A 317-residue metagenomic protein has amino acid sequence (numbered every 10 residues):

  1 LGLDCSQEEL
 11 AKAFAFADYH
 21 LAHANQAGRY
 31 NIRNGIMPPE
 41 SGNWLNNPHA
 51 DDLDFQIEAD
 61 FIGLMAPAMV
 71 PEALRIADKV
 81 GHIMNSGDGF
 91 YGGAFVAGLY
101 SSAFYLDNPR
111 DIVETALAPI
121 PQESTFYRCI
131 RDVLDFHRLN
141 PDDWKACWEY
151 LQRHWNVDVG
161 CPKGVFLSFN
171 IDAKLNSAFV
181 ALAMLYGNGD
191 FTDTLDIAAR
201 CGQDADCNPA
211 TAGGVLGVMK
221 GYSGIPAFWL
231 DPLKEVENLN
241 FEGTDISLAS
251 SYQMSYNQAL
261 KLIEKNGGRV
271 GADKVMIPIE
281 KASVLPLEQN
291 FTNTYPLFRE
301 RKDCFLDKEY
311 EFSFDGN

Functional and structural regions predicted by a protein language model:
G2-L53: Extracytoplasmic mature domains of secreted/periplasmic and thylakoid-lumen proteins
K12-H23, V80-Y91, A116-C129, R200-A210 (+1 more regions): Short, mixed-charge aromatic SLiMs
A22, N85, G89, F104 (+6 more regions): Residue-level signal for secondary-structure boundary elements
G28-A50, A59-V70, D78-M84, A97-G202: Accessory "access/gating" subregions that flank catalytic or transport cores
Q56: Extracytoplasmic catalytic/substrate-binding loops of multi-pass membrane glycan-assembly enzymes
N85-D88, F95-A97, S101, L175-L262: Catalytic phosphate/nucleotide-handling subdomain of diverse soluble enzymes
D143-I171, D196, K220-N317: Helix-termini ("caps") and immediately adjacent flexible loops/tails, especially at membrane-solvent interfaces
